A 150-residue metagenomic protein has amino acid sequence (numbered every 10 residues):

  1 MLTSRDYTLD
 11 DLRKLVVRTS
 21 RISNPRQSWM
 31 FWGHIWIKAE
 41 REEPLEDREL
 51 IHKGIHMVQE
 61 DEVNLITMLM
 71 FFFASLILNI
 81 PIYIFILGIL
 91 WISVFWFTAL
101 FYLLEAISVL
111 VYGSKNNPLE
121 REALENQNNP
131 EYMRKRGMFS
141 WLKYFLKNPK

Functional and structural regions predicted by a protein language model:
M1-L2, K38: Short, intrinsically disordered terminal tails adjacent to the first/last structured region
L2-R26, T67-F71, S75-K150: Metalloprotease/metallohydrolase-associated module, dominated by Zn2+-dependent proteases
N24-L50, D61: Short pre-active-site segment immediately N-terminal to the catalytic Zn-binding motif
R41, H56, G113: Short histidine/acidic/glycine/proline-rich micro-motifs that form metal- and phosphate-coordinating active-site loops
D47-H52, H56-M57, Y144-K150: Contiguous hydrophobic segments
G54-M70: Catalytic Zn2+-binding segment of zinc metalloproteases
